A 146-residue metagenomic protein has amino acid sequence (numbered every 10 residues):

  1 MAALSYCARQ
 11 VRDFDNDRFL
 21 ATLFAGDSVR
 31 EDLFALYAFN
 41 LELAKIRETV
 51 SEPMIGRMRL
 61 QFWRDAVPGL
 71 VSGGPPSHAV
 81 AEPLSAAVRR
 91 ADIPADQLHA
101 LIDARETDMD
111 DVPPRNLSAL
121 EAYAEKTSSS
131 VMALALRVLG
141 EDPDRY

Functional and structural regions predicted by a protein language model:
M1-Y146: Acidic catalytic motifs of isoprenoid enzymes
